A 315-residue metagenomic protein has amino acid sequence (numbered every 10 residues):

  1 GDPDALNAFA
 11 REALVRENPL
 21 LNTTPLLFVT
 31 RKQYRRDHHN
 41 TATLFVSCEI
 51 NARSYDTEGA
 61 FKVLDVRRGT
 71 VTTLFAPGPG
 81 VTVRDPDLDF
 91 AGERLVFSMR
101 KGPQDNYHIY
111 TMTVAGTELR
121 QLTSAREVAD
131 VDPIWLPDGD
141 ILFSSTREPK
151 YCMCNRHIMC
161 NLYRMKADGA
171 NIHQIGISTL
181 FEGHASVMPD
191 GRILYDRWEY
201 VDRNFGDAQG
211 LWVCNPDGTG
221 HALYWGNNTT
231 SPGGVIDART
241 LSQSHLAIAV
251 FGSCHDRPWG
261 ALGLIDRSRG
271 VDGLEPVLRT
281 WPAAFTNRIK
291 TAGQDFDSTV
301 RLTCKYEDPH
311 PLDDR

Functional and structural regions predicted by a protein language model:
N7, R68-V81, V114-A129, K166-L180 (+2 more regions): Multi-bladed beta-propeller domains
E17, C48-Y55, R100-G102, Y151-R156 (+4 more regions): Short consensus segments that form the blades of beta-propeller domains, in both extracellular/periplasmic
L27-V29, R35-R36, R94-S98, T111 (+4 more regions): Residue position within the beta-strands of beta-propeller blades
K32-P79, K101-P103, Y110, V114: Beta-propeller domains
H38, E58-A60, Q104-Y110, Y151-N161 (+2 more regions): Structural motif
G80-F90, R94, E127-I141, T179-L194 (+2 more regions): Conserved beta-propeller blade repeats
P103-R164, D168-G183: Asp-box/WD-like beta-propeller blade repeats and closely related beta-sheet repeat scaffolds
D196, I236-R315: Loop/turn-rich, solvent-exposed surfaces of beta-rich toroidal or solenoidal domains
